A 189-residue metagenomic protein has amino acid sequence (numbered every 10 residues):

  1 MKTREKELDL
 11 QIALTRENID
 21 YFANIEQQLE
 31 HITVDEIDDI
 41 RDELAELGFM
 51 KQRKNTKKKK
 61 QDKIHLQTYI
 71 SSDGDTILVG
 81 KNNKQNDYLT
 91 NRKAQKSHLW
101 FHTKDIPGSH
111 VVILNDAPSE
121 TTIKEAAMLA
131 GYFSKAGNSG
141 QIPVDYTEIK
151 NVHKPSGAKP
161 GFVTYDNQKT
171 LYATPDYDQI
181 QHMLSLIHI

Functional and structural regions predicted by a protein language model:
A13-T76: Coiled-coil termination/hinge junctions
F49-A126: Domain-scale macromolecular recognition modules
S109-H110, P118-K124, Y132-T147: Terminal ABC-like ATPase head and other globular end-domains that cap long coiled-coil arms in SMC/Rad50/SbcC-family
P143-V144, E148-A158: An amphipathic, basic-hydrophobic helix/alpha-beta surface used to engage anionic, phosphate-rich ligands or surfaces
S156-T174: Acidic, metal-coordinating catalytic segment for phosphate/diphosphate chemistry, firing primarily on the Nudix
I187-I189: Conserved small/polar residues in nucleotide/adenosyl-binding loops
